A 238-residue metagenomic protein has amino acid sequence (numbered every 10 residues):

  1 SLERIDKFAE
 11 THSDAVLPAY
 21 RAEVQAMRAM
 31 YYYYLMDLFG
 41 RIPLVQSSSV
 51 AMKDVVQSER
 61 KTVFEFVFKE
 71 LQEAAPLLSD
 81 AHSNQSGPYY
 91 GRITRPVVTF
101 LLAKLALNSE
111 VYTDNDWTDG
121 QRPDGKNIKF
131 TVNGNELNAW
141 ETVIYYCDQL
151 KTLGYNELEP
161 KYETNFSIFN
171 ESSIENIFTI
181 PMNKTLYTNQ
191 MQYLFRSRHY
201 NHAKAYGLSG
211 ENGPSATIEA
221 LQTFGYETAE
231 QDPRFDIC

Functional and structural regions predicted by a protein language model:
S1-F39, A51-P88: Conserved, well-structured interaction surfaces
F39-V45: Short, flexible active-site-proximal loops enriched in glycine and acidic residues
I42, Q72, L77, R92-C238: An aromatic- and glycine-enriched ligand-binding surface/loop that stacks and positions planar moieties
Q46-V50: Outer-membrane beta-barrel translocator domains and adjoining extracellular loop/strand segments of Gram-negative
